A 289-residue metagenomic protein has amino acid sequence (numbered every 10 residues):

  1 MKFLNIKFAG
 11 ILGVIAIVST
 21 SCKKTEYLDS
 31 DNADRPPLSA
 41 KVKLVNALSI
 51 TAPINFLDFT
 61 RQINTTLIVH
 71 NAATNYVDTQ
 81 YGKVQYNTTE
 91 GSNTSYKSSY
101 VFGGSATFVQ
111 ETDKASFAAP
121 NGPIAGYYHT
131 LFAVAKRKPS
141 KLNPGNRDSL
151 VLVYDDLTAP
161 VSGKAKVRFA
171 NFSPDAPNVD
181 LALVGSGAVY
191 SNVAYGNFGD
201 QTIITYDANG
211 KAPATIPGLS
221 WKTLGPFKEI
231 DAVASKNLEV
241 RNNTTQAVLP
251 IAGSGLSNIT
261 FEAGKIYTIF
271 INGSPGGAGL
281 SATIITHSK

Functional and structural regions predicted by a protein language model:
M1-G10: Bacterial N-terminal signal peptides that target proteins for export
G13-A16: Processing junctions and N-termini across compartments
V18-S21: C-terminal motif of bacterial Sec signal peptides marking the signal peptidase cleavage site
K23-K289: Intrinsically disordered, low-complexity polar regions and short flexible loop motifs
